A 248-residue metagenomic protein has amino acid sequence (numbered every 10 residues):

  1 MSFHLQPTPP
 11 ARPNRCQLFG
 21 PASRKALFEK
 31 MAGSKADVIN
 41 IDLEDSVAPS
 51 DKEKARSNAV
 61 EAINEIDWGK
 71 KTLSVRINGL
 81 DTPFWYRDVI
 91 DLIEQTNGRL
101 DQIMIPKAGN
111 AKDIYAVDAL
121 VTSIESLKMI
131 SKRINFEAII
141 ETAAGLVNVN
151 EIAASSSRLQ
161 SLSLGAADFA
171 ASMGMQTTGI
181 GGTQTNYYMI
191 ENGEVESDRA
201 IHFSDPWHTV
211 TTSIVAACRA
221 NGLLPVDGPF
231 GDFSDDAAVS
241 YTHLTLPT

Functional and structural regions predicted by a protein language model:
S2-A32: N- or domain-start disorder-to-order transition segments that initiate the globular core
N14-G20, I39-I41, L73-I77, D101-I105 (+3 more regions): Hydrophobic faces of well-ordered beta-strands that scaffold small-molecule active sites in alpha/beta enzyme cores
M31, D42, I103, I152 (+2 more regions): Conserved, mostly hydrophobic/aromatic
K35-D37, T96-L100, A154-S161: Glycine-enriched alpha-helix->loop->beta-strand junction motifs that scaffold or abut catalytic
N40-A55: Glycine-rich, proline-tolerant flexible connector loops at the mouths of alpha/beta enzymes
R56-A116: Active-site beta->alpha loop and helix N-cap motifs at the rims of alpha/beta catalytic domains
E137-A153, S204-P206, D232-A238: Active-site glycine- and acidic-residue-rich loops that bind and position anionic ligands or nucleotide-like cofactors
T242-T248: Conserved small/polar residues in nucleotide/adenosyl-binding loops
